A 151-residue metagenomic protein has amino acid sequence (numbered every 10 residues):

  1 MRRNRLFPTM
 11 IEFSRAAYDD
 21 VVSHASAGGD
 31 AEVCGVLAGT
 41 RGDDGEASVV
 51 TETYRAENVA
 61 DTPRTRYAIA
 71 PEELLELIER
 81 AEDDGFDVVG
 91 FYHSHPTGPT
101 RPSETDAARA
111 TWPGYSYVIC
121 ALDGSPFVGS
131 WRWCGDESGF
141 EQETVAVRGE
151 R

Functional and structural regions predicted by a protein language model:
R2-V88, T97-R151: Conserved beta-strand-loop surface patch within small alpha/beta domains used for substrate/adaptor or ligand engagement
H93-H95: Histidine-centered divalent metal-coordination motifs
